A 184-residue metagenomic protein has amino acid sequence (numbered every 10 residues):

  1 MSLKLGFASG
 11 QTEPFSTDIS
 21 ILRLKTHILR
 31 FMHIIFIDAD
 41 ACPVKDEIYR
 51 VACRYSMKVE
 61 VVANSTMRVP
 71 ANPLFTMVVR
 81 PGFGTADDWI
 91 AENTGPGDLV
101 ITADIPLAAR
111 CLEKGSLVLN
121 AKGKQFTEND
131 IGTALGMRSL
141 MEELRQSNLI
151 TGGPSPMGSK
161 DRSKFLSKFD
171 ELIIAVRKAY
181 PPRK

Functional and structural regions predicted by a protein language model:
S2-L5, E13, T17-L22, T26-H27: N-terminal basic, low-structured, amphipathic or hydrophobic segments
L29, H33-K184: Nuclease catalytic cores that cleave nucleic-acid phosphodiester bonds, predominantly acidic two-metal-ion
